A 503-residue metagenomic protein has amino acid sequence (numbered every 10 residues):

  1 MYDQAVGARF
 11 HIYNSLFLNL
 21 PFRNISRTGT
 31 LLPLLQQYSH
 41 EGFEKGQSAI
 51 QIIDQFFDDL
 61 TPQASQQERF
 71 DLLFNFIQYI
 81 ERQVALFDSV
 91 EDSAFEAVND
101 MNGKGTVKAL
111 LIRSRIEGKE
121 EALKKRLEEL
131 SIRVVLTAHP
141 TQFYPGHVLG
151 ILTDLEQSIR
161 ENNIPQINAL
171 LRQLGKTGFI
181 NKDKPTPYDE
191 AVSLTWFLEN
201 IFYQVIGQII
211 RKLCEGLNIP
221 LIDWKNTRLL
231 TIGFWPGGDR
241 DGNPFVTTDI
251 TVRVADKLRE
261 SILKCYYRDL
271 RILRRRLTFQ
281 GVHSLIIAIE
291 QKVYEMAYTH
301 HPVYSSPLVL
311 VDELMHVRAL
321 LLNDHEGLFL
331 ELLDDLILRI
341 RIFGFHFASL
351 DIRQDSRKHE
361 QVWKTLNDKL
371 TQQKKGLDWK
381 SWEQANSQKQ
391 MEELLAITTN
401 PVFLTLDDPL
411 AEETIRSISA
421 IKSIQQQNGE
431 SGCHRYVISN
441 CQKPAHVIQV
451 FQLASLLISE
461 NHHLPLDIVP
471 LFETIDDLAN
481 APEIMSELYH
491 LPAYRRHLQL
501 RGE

Functional and structural regions predicted by a protein language model:
M1-K389, L410-E413, H434, L466: Often metal-dependent polyanion-binding catalytic scaffolds in large enzymes
H139-Q142, G146, P444-V447, L478-A479: Loop/helix-junction capping segments adjacent to catalytic residues or to phosphate/diphosphate-binding pockets
E215-N218, T227-L229, F329-L330, S417-A420 (+2 more regions): Short amphipathic alpha-helical surface micro-motifs
G233, D249, S439-C441, E473: Structured loops at beta-to-helix junctions and adjacent beta-edge loops in soluble globular domains
L328, E473-D476: Short coil/turn linker and secondary-structure boundary residues
A348-D351, D355-A445, Q452, L456-S459 (+3 more regions): Active-site cores of enzymes that catalyze phosphoryl transfer or operate on phosphate-rich substrates
N461-P465: A conserved P-loop NTPase coupling/switch region
